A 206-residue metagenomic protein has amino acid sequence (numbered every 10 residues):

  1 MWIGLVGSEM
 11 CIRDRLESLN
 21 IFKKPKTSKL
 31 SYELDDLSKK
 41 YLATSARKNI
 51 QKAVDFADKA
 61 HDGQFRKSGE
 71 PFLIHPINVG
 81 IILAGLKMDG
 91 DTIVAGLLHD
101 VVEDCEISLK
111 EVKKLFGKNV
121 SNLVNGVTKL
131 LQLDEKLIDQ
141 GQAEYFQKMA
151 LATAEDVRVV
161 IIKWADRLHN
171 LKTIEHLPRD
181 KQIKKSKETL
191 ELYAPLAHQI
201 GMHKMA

Functional and structural regions predicted by a protein language model:
M1-I12: Single conserved hydrophobic/aromatic residue that forms the stacking wall/gate of nucleotide- or nucleobase-binding
R13-A206: Active-site helical microenvironments for divalent-metal-assisted chemistry
